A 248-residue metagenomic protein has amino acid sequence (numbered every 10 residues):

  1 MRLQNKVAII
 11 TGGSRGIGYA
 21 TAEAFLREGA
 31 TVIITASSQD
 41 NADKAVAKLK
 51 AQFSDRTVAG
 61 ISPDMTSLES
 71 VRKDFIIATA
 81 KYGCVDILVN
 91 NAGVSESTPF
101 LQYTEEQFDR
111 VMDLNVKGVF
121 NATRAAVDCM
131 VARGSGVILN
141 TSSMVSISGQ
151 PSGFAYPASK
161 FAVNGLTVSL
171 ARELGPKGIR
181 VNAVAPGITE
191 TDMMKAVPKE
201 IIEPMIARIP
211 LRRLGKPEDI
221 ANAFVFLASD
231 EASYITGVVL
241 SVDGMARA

Functional and structural regions predicted by a protein language model:
V7, S14-G16, S38: Conserved glycine-rich cofactor-binding loop
P99-F100, T104-D109, M194, M205: Substrate-binding pocket helix/loop in short-chain dehydrogenase/reductase
L101, S148-F154, P176-K177, R212 (+1 more regions): Active-site loop immediately N-terminal to the catalytic Tyr-X3-Lys motif of short-chain dehydrogenase/reductase
T123, S159, T167: Active-site helix of classical SDR
D128, R172-P176, S233: Alpha-helical segment proximal to the catalytic Tyr-Lys
S143: Residue(s) in the substrate-gating loop at a strand-loop-helix junction that position the organic substrate next
S148, V225, T236-A248: Short C-terminal tail/terminal secondary-structure segment of NAD(P)H-dependent dehydrogenase/reductase domains
